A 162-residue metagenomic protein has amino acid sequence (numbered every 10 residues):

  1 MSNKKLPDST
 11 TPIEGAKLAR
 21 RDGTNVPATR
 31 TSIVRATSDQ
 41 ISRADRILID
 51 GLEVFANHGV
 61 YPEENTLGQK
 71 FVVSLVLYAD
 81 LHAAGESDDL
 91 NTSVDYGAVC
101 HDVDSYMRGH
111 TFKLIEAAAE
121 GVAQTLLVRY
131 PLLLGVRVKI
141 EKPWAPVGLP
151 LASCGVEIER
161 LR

Functional and structural regions predicted by a protein language model:
S2-R162: N-terminal, polar/charged subdomain of small-to-medium soluble alpha/beta proteins
